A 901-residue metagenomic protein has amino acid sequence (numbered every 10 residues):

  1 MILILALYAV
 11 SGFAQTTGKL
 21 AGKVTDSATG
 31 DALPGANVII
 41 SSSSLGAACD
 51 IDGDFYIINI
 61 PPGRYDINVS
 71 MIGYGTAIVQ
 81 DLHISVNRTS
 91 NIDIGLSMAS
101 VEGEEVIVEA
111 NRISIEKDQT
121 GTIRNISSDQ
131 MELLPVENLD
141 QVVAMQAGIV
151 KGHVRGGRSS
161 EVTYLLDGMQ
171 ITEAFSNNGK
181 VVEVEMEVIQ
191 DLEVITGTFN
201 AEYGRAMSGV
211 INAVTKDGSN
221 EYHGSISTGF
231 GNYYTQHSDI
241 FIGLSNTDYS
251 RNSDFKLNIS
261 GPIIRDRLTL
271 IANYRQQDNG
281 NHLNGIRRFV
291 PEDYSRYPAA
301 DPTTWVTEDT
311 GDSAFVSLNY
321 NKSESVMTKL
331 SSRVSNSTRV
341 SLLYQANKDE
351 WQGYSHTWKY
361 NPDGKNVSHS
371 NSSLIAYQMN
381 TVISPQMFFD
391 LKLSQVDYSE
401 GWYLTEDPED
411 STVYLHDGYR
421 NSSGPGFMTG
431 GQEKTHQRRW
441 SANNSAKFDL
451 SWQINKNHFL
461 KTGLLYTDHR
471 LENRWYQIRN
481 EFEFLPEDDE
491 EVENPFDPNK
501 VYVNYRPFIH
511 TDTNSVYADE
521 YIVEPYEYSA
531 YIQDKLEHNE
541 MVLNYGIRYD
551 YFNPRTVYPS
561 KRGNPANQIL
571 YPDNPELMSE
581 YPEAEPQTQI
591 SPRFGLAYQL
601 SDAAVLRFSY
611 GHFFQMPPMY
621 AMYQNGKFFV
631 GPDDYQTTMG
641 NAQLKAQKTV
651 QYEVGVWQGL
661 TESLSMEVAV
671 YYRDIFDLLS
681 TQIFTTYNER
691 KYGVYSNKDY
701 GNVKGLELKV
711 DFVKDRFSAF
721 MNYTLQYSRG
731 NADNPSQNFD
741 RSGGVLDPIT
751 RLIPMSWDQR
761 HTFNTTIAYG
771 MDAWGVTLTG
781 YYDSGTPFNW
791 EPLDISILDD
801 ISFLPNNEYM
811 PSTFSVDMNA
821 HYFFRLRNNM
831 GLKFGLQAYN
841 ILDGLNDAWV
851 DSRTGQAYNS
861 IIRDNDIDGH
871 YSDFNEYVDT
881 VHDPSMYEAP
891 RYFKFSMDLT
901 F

Functional and structural regions predicted by a protein language model:
G12-E109: Periplasm-facing N-terminal accessory domains of Gram-negative outer-membrane beta-barrel systems
G75, D81-N91, E104-A201, R205-V210 (+4 more regions): Periplasmic N-terminal accessory/gating domains of Gram-negative outer-membrane beta-barrel systems
D248-E350, S370-F389, P592: Transmembrane beta-barrel wall of Gram-negative outer-membrane proteins
N284-V316, Y354-K365, Y403-K434, E481-A518 (+6 more regions): Solvent-exposed loop segments that connect transmembrane elements
S341-Q533, P575-E576: Replace "related TpsB outer-membrane translocases also match" with "some related outer-membrane beta-barrels such as
D390, S394, R607, G611 (+6 more regions): Membrane-embedded beta-barrel scaffold of Gram-negative outer-membrane proteins
Y671-I675, Y692-P792: Gram-negative outer-membrane beta-barrel transporters
Y781-S796, S815, Y822-F901: C-terminal beta-signal and adjacent terminal beta-strands/loops of Gram-negative outer-membrane beta-barrel proteins
